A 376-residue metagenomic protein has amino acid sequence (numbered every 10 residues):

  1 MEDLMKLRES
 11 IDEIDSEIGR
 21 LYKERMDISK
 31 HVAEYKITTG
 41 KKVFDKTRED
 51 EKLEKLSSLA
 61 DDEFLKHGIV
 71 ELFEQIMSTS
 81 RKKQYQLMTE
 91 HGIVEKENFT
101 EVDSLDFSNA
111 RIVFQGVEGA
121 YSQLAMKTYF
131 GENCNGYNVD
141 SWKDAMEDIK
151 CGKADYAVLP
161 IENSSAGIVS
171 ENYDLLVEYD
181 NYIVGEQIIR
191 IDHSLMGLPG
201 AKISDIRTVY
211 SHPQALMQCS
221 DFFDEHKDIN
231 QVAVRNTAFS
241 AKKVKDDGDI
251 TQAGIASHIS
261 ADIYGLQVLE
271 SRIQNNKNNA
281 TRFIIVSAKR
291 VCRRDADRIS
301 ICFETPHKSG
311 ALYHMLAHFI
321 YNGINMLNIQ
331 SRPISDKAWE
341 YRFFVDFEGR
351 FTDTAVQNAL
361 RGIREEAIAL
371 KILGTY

Functional and structural regions predicted by a protein language model:
M1-Y376: Domain-level signature for soluble enzymes in the chorismate/prephenate branch of the shikimate pathway
